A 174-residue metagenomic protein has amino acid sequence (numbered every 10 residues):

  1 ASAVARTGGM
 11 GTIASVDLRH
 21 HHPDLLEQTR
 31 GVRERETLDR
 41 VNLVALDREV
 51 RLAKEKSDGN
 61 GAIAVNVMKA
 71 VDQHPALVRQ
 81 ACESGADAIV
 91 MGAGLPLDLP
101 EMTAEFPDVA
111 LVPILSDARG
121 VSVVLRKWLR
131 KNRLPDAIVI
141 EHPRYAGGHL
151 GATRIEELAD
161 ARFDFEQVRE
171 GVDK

Functional and structural regions predicted by a protein language model:
A1-D173: Active-site entrance/lid segments in N-terminal catalytic domains of soluble metabolic enzymes
